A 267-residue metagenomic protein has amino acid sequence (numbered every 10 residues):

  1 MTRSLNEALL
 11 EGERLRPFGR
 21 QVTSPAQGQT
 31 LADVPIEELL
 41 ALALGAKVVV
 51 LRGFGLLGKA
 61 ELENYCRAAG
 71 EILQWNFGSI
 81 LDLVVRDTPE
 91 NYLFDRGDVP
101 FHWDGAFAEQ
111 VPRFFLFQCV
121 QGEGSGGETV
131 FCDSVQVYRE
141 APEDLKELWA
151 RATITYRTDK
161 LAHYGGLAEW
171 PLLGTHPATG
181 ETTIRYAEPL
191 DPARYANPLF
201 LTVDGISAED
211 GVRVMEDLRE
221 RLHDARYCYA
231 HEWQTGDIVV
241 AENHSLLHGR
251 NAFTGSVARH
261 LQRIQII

Functional and structural regions predicted by a protein language model:
T2-T30, L44, I80-T235, V240-I267: Active-site environment of non-heme Fe oxygenases that use a 2-His-1-carboxylate facial triad
A32-L40: Short, acidic/polar
K47: Structured binding elements
R52-G55: Structural motif
K59-G70: Glycine-rich loop at the start of a catalytic domain that most often binds anionic cofactors/ligands
A69-F77: Beta-solenoid repeat scaffold
